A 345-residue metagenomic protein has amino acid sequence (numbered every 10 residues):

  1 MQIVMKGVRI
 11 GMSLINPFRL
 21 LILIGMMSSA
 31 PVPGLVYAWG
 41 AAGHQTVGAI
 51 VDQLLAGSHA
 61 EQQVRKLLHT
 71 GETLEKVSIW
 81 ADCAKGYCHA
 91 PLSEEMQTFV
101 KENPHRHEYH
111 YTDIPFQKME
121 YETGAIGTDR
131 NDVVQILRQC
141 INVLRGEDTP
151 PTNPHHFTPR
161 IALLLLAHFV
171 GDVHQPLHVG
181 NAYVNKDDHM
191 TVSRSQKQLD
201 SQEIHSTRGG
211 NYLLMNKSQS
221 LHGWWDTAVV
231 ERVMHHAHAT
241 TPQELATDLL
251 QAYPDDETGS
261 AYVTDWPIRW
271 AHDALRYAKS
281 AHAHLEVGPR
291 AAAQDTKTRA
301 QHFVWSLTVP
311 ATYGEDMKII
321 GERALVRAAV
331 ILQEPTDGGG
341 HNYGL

Functional and structural regions predicted by a protein language model:
V4-L21: Bacterial N-terminal signal peptides that target proteins for export
S13, M27-S29, V263: Generic N-terminal simple sequence motifs
I15-F18, G43, V173-H174: Residue-level micro-sites within transmembrane alpha helices that shape and flank functional polar/acidic positions
N16, P31-V32, M96, N153: Intrinsically disordered, low-complexity serine/threonine-rich segments
R19-P31: Bacterial N-terminal signal peptides
S29-L35, W39: Bacterial Sec-dependent signal peptides at the C-terminal "C-region" and cleavage site
Y37-F169, P176-L345: N-terminal, motif-rich segments that launch catalysis or mediate targeting to/interaction with membranes, typified by
